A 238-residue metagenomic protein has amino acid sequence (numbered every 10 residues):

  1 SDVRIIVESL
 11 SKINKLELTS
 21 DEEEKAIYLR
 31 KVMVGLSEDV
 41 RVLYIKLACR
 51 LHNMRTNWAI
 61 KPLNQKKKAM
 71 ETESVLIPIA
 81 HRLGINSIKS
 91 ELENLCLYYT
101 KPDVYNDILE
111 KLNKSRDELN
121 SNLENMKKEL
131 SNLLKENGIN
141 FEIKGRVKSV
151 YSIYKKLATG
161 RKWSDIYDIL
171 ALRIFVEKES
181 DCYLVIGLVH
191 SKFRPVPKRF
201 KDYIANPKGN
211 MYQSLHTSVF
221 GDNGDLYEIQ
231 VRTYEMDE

Functional and structural regions predicted by a protein language model:
S1-S11, I85: Hydrophobic or amphipathic alpha-helical targeting/insertion segments
K15-L43, R50-E238: Nucleic-acid processing machinery
